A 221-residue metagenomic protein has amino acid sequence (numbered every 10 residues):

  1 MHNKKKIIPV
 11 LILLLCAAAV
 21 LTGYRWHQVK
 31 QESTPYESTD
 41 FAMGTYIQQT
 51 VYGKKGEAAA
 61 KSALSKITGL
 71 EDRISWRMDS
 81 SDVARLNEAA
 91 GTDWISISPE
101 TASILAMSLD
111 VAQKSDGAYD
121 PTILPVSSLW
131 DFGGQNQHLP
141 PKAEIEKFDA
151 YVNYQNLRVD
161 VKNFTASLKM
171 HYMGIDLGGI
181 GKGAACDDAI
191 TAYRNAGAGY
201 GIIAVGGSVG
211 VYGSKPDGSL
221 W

Functional and structural regions predicted by a protein language model:
H2-W221: Mature catalytic core of soluble alpha/beta enzymes
